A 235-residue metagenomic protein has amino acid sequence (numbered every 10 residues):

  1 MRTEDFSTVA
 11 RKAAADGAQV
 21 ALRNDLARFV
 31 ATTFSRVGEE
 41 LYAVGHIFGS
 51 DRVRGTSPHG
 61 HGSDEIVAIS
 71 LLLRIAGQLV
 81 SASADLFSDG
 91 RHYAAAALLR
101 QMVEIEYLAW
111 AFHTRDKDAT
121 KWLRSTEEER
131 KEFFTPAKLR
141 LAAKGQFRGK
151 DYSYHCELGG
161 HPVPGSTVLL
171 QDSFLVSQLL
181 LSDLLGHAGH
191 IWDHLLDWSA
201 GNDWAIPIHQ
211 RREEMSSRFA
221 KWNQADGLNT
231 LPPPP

Functional and structural regions predicted by a protein language model:
M1-G60, K121-P235: Long, charged low-complexity segments
D16, R23, R91, R115-D116: Short, solvent-exposed helix-helix connector turns and helix-capping sites enriched in acidic/polar residues
S50-L86: Long, hydrophobic/aromatic-enriched structural stretches that serve as scaffold segments
I66, H92, Q178: Active-site oxyanion-binding pockets that recognize sulfate/phosphate
L73-T114: Short, hydrophobic, well-ordered secondary-structure elements
Q101, A109-E132: Long, amphipathic alpha-helical coiled-coil/dimerization segments that form elongated scaffolds
Y107-D116, I191-W198: Extended, well-ordered alpha-helical segments in internal regulatory regions
